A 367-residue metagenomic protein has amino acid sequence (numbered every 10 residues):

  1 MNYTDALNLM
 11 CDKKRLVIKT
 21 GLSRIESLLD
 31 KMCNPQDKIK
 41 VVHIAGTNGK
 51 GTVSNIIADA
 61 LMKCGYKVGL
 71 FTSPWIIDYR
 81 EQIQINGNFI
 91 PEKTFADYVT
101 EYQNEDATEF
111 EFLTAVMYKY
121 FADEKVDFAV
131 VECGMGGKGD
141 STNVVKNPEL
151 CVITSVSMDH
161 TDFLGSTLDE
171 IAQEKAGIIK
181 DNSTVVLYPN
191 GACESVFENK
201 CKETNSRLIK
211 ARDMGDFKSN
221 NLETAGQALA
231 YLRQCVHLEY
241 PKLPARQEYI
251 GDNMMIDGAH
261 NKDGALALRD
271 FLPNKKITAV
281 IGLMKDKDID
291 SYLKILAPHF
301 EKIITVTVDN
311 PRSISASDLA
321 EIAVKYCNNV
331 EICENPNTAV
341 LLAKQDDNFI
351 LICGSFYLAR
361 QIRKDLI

Functional and structural regions predicted by a protein language model:
M1-G46, V53, D59-Y66, F71: Short functional linear segments
M10, T47, V68, V130 (+8 more regions): Residue-level signal for inorganic ion chemistry
L22, E26-D30, P35-D37, K63-K146 (+2 more regions): ATP-dependent carboxylate-amine ligase catalytic core
K38, D123, F128-C133, G139-V152 (+3 more regions): Nucleotide phosphate-binding/pyrophosphate-handling subdomain across enzymes that bind or process nucleotide phosphates
I57-M62, F121, L296, A323 (+1 more regions): Hydrophobic alpha-helical packing residues
K138-G139, K146-N205, I289-D290: Conserved catalytic-core segment of NTP-binding enzymes
N190-I209, G215-S219, L293-F349: C-terminal helical cap/extension that packs against the catalytic core of soluble nucleotide-cofactor enzymes
T338-I367: A glycine-rich beta-strand to alpha-helix segment that forms a phosphate/ribose-binding loop at ligand/cofactor sites
